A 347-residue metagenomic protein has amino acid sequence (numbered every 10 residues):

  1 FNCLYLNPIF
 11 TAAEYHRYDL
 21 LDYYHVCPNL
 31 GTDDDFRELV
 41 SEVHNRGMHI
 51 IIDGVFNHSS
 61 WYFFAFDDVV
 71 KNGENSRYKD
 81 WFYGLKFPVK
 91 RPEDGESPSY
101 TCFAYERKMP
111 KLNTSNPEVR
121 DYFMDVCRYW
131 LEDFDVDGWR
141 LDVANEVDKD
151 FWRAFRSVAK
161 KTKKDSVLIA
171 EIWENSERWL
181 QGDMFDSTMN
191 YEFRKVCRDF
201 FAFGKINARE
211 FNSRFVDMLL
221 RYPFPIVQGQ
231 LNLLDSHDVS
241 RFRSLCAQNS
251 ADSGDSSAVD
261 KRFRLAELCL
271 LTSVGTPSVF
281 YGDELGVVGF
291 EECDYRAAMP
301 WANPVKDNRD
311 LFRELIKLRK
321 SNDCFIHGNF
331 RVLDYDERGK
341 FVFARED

Functional and structural regions predicted by a protein language model:
N2, I9-D133, F155, K161 (+1 more regions): Substrate-binding/active-site clefts of carbohydrate-active enzymes
N2-E14, G54-F63, D142-D148, E171-S176 (+2 more regions): Short, solvent-exposed turn/loop segments enriched in Gly/Ser/Thr/Pro and often Arg
L4-L6, I50-I52, W139, L168-A170 (+3 more regions): Hydrophobic faces of well-ordered beta-strands that scaffold small-molecule active sites in alpha/beta enzyme cores
L6, Y23, V43, D53 (+8 more regions): Conserved, mostly hydrophobic/aromatic
Y18-D33, Y105-D121, D137-E146, R194-A208 (+2 more regions): The substrate-binding groove and active-site-proximal loops of carbohydrate-active enzymes, especially glycoside
V40-H44, H58, V70, E132 (+6 more regions): Active-site-proximal helices and loops of the catalytic beta/alpha 8
E267-V288: Substrate-binding cleft of secreted/luminal carbohydrate-active enzymes
L333-D347: Carbohydrate-binding surface patches
